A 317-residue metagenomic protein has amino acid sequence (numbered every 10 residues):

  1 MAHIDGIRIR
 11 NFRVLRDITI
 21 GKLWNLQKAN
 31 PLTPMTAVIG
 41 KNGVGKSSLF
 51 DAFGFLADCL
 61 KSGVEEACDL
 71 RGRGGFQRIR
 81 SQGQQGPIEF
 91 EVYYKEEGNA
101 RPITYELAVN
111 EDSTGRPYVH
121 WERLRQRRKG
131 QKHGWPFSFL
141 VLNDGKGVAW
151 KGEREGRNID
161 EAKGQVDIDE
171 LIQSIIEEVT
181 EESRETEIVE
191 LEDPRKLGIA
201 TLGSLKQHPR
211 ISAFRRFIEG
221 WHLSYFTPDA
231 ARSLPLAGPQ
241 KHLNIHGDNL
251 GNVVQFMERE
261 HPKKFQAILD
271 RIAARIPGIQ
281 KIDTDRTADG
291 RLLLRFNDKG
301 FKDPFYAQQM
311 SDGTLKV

Functional and structural regions predicted by a protein language model:
M1-E65, D69-P87: Pre-Walker A-like glycine/lysine-rich segment at the N-terminus of P-loop NTPase domains
I9, I20, G40, E122-L124 (+2 more regions): Hydrophobic/anchoring residues in structured secondary elements
D17, A100-T104, K302-F305: Short, mixed charged/polar active-site loops that provide acid/base catalysis or chelate metal/phosphate cofactors
L32-K41, D270-V317: Conserved ABC ATPase signature
I88-F90, H222, L292-L294: Short beta-strand micro-motifs in enzyme catalytic cores
F90-E97, F296: Short beta-strand segments that buttress and anchor functional surface loops
N99-D270: Electropositive, glycine-dotted interaction segments that contact anionic polymers or phosphate-rich ligands
